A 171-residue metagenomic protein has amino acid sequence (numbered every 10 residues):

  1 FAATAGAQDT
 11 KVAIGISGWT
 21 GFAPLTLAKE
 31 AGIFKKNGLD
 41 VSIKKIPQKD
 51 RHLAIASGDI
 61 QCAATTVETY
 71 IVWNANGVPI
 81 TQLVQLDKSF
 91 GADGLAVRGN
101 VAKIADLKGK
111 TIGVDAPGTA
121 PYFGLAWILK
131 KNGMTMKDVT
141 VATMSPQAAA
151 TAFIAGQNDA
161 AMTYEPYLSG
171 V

Functional and structural regions predicted by a protein language model:
A2-T4: N-terminal signal peptide c-region/cleavage motif recognized by signal peptidases
A7-A148, A152, Q157-S169: Short, glycine-/small- and polar/acidic-enriched structural segments that line small-molecule recognition paths
